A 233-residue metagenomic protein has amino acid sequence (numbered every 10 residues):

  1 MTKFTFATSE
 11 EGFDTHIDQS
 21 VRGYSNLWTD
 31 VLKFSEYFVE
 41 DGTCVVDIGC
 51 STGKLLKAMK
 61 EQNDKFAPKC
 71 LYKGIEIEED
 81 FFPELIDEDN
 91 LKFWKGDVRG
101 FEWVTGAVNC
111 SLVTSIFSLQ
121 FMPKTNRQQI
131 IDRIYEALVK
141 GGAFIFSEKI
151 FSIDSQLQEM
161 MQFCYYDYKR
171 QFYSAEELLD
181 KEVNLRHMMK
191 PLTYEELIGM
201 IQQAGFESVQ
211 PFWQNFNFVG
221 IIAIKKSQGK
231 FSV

Functional and structural regions predicted by a protein language model:
M1-D14: N-terminal, positively charged/glycine-rich alpha-helical extensions of SAM-dependent methyltransferases
G23-D41: Conserved alpha-helix/loop element of class I SAM-dependent methyltransferases that forms part of the SAM/SAH-binding
V46, S51-F101: Class I SAM-dependent methyltransferase SAM/SAH-binding core
T114: A conserved beta-strand element that flanks and buttresses the S-adenosyl-L-methionine
Q128-K140: A short glycine-rich, Lys/Arg-flanked "PGG" loop and its adjoining helix->strand segment in the class I
G141-K149: Conserved beta-strand signature within the Rossmann-like core of class I S-adenosyl-L-methionine
K149-M200: C-terminal alpha-helical "lid/dimerization" subdomain adjacent to the S-adenosyl-L-methionine
E207-V233: Core SAM-dependent methyltransferase catalytic element
